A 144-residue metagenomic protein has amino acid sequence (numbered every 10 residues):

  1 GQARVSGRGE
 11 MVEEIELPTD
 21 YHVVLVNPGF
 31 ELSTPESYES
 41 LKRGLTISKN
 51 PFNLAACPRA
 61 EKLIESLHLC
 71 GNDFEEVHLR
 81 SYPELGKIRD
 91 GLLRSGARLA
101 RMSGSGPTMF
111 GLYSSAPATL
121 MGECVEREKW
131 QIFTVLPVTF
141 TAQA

Functional and structural regions predicted by a protein language model:
A3-L99, A116, L120-A144: Conserved, helical-rich catalytic subdomain that frames metal- and/or nucleotide-binding sites in enzyme alpha/beta
M102-P107: Glycine-rich beta-strand-to-loop/alpha-helix junction loops that act as flexible
F110-L112: Short hydrophobic/aromatic beta-strand micro-patches that form the beta-sheet surface supporting nucleotide- or nucleic
